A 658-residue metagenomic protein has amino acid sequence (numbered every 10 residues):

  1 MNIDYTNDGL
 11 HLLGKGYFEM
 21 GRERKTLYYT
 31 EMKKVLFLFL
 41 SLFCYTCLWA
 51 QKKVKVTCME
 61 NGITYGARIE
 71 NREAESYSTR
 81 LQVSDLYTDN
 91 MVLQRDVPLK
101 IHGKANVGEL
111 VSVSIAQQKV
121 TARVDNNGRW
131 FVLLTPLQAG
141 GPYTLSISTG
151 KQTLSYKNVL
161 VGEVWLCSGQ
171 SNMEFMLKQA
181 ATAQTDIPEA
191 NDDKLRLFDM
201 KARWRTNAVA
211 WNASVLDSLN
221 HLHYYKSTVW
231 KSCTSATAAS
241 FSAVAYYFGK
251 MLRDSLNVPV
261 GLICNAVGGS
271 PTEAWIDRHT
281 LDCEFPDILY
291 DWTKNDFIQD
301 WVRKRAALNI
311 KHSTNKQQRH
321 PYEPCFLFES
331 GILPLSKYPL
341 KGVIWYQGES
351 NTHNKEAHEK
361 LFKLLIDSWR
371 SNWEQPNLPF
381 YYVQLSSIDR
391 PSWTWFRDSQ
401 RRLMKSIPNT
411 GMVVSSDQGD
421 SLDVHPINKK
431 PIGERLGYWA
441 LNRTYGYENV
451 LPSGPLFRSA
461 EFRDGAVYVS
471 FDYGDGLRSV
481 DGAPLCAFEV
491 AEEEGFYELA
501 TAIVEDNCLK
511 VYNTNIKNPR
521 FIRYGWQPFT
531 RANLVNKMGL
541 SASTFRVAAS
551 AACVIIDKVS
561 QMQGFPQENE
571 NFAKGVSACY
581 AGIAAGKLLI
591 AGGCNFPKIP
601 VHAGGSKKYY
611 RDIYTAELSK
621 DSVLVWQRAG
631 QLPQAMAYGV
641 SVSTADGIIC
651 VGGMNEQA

Functional and structural regions predicted by a protein language model:
M1, Q51-A552: Cell-envelope and extracellular/periplasmic
M1-G9, G14, R22: Extracellular glycan-modifying ectodomains
L10, G14, P321, K355 (+2 more regions): Flexible, glycine- and charge-enriched loops at secondary-structure boundaries
L10-L13, Y17, F241-S242, K429 (+2 more regions): Aromatic-acidic/polar surface patches that form glycan- and anion
G14-K25, K429-G437: Short, amphipathic alpha-helical "lid/cap" segments that border enzyme active or binding sites
Y29-V56, C553: Bacterial Sec-dependent N-terminal signal peptides
C553-A658: Kelch-like beta-propeller repeat domains
